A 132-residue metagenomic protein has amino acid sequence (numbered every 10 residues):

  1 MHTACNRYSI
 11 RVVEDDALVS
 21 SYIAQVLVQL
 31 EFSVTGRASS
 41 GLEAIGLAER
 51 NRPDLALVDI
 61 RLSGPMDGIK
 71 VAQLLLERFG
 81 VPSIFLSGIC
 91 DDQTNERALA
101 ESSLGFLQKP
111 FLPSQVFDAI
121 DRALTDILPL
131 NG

Functional and structural regions predicted by a protein language model:
M1-S9, S114-G132: Non-catalytic signal-transmission and effector/linker regions of two-component phosphorelay proteins
D16-G36: Two-component/phosphorelay signaling modules centered on CheY-like receiver
A24, R37-L55: Acidic, metal-coordinating helix/loop segments flanking the phosphotransfer/catalytic sites of two-component signaling
S40, M66-K70: Acidic catalytic/metal-coordinating carboxylates
D59-I60: Active-site residues of response regulator receiver
I69-V81: Short amphipathic alpha-helix used as the core "switch/output" element in two-component signaling
K70, I84, C90-Q108, D118: Alpha4 helix (beta4-alpha4-beta5 surface) of REC/receiver domains from two-component response regulators
